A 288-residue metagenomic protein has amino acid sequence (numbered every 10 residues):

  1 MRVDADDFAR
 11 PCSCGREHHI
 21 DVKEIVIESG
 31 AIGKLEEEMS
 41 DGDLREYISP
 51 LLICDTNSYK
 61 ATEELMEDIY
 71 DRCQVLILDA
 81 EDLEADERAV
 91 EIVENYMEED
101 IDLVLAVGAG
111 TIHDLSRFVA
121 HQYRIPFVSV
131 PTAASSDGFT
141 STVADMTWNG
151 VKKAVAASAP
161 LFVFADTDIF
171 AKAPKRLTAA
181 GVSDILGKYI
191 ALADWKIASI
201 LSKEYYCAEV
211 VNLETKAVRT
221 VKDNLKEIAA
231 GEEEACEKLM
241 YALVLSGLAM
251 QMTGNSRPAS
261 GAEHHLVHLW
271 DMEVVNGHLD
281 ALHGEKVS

Functional and structural regions predicted by a protein language model:
M1-L103: ATP/NTP phosphate-donor binding region
E17-H19, L44-R45, Y96-E99, A120 (+6 more regions): Solvent-exposed alpha-helices and their adjacent loops that cap or buttress functional pockets in soluble metabolic
K23, Q122-R219: A glycine/threonine-rich phosphate-anchoring loop and its flanking beta-alpha core in nucleotide/phosphate-binding
D41, M66-Y70, H121-Q122, A144 (+2 more regions): Short, solvent-exposed amphipathic alpha-helical segments in soluble enzyme and RNA/protein-processing domains
I53-C54, G108, A165: Short beta-strand/turn micro-motifs composed of small residues that flank or help shape donor/cofactor-binding pockets
T62-E64, L115-R117, F139-T140, P174: Short glycine-/acidic-enriched loop or helix-start segments at secondary-structure transitions that form or flank
E99-V119, Y123-A133: A short, small-residue-rich loop immediately preceding and capping a beta-strand
V211-S288: Active-site segments that bind and position negatively charged phosphate/pyrophosphate groups
